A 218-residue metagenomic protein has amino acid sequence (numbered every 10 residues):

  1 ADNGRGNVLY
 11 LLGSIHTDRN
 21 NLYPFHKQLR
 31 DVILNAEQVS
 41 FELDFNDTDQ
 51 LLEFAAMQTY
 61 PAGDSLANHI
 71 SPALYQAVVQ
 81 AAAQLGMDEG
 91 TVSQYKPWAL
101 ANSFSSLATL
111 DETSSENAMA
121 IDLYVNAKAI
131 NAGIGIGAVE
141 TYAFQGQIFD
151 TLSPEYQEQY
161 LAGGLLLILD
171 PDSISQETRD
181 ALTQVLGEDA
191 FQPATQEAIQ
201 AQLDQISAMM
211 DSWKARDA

Functional and structural regions predicted by a protein language model:
D2-D217: Structured, acidic catalytic/metal-binding patches in enzyme active sites
